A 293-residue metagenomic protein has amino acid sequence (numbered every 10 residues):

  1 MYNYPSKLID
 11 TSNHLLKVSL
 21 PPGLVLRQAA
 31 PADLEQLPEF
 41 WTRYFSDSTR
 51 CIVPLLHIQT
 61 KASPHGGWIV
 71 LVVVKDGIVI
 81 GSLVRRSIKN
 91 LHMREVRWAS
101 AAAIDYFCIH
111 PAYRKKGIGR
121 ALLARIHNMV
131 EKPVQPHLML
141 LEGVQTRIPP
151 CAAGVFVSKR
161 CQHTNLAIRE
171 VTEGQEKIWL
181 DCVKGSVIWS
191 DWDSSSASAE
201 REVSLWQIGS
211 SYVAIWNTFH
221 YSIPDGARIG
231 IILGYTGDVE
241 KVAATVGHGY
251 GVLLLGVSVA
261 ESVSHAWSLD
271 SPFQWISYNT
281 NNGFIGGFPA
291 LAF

Functional and structural regions predicted by a protein language model:
M1-I9, H137-V171, A214-E240, V246-F293: Active-site/acyl-donor-binding loops of N-acyltransferases
Y2-A29, L34-G66, V74, Q145-L233: Amide-forming acyltransferase catalytic core, primarily the GNAT-like/NAT-type and related acyltransferase folds
P22, Q59-A62, G67-I69, G256 (+1 more regions): N-terminal, helix-rich and Lys/Arg-enriched segments in bacterial and organellar proteins
T42, V53-K116, R120-A121, P133 (+1 more regions): Conserved donor-binding loop and adjoining core beta-sheet/short helix segment in diverse acyl/aminoacyl transferases
A62-S63, M129-K132, S196, V246: A general structural signal for short secondary-structure junctions and capping/turn motifs
W68, K132-P136, R201, H248-V252: Short, high-confidence coil segments that cap the C-terminus of an alpha-helix and link into the following beta-strand
S100-A103, H110, I118-H127, E131-Q135 (+3 more regions): Fungal eukaryote-biased detector of long internal structured cores
I109, K115-N128, D238-V252, S258: Conserved acetyl-CoA-binding loop-helix of GNAT-fold acetyltransferases
